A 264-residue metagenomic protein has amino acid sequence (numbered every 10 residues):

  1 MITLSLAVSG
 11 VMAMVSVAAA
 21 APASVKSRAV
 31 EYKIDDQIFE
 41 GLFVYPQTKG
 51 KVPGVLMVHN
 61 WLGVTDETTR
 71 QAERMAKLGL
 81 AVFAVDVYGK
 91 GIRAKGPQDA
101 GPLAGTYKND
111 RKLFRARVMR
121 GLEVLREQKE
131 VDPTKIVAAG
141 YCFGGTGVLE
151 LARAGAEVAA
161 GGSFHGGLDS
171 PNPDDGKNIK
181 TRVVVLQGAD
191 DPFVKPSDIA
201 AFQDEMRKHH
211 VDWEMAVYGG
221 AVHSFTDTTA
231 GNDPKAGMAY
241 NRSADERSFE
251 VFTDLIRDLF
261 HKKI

Functional and structural regions predicted by a protein language model:
M1-M14: Bacterial N-terminal signal peptides
A29-E130, T226-A239: Serine-hydrolase catalytic machinery in alpha/beta-hydrolase-like enzymes
L42, R207-I264: C-terminal catalytic histidine-bearing segment of alpha/beta-hydrolase fold enzymes
Q71, K195-M206: Short alpha-helix in the alpha/beta-hydrolase fold that links the catalytic acid
V87-G91, G167, A221: Short beta-to-alpha linker loops that shape the active-site pocket of alpha/beta-hydrolase fold enzymes
V118-I179: Primarily recognizes the serine-hydrolase "nucleophile elbow" in alpha/beta-hydrolase and SGNH/GDSL folds
I179, V185-Q187: Short beta-strand/loop motif that positions the catalytic acidic residue of the alpha/beta-hydrolase fold
D190-V194, H223: Acidic catalytic loop of the alpha/beta-hydrolase fold
